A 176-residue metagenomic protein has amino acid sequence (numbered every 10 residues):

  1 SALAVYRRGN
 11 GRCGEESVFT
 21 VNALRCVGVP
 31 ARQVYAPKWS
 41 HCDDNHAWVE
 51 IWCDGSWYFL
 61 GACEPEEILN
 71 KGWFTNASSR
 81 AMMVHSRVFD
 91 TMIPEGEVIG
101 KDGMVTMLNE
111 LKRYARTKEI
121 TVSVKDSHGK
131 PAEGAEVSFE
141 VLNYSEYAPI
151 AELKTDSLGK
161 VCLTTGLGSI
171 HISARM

Functional and structural regions predicted by a protein language model:
S1-I99: Hydrophobic/aromatic-rich core segments of domains that either
D54, S157-M176: Short Pro-Gly-centered beta-turn/loop motif in secreted/extracellular proteins
G96, R113-A115: Eukaryotic intrinsically disordered, low-complexity regulatory regions enriched in Ser/Thr/Pro and acidic residues
M107-N109: Charged, low-complexity helical/coil segments in non-catalytic cytosolic or luminal regions
K118-S127: A short, amphipathic beta-strand motif
H128-E133: A short beta-turn/strand-edge loop motif at beta-sheet boundaries
A135-E140: Hydrophobic beta-strand segments
N143-T165: Short, acidic Ser/Thr/Gly-rich low-complexity loop/linker segments typical of extracellular and cell-surface proteins
